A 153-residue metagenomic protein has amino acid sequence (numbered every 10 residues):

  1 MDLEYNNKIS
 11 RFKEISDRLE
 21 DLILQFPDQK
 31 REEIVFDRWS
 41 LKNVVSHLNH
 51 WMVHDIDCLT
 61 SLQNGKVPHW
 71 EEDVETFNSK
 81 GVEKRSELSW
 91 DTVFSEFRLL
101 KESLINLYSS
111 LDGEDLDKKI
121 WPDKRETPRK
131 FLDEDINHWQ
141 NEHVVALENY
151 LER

Functional and structural regions predicted by a protein language model:
M1-R18: Extreme N-terminal tail/first-helix region
L3-N6, E87-F94, K130-D133: Active-site rim elements
E14, T92-S95, L99, S103 (+3 more regions): Residues forming well-ordered secondary-structure scaffolds
S16-P27, V53-T60, R98-D112, V144 (+1 more regions): Structural signal for well-ordered, non-membrane alpha-helices
R31-T76, K118-R153: Short, contiguous alpha-helical
S79-L116: Acidic/histidine-rich alpha-helical segments that form the ligand environment of transition-metal centers
